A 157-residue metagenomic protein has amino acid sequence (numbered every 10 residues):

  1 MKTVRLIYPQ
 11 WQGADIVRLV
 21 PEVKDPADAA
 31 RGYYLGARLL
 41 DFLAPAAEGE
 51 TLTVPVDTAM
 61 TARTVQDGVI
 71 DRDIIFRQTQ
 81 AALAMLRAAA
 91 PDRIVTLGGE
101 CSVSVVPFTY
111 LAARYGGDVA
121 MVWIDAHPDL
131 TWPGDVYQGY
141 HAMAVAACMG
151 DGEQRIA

Functional and structural regions predicted by a protein language model:
K2-A157: Conserved alpha-helical scaffold segments that buttress catalytic/binding sites
